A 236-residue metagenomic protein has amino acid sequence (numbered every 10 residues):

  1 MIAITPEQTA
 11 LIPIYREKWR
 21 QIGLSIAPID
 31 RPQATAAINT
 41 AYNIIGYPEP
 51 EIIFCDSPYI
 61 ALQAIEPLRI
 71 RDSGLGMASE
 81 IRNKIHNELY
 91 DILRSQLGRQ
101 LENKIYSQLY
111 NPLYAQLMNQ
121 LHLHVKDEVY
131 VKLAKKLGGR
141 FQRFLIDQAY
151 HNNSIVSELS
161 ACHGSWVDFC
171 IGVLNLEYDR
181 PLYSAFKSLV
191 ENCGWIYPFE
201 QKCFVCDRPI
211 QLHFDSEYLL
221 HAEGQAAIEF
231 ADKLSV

Functional and structural regions predicted by a protein language model:
M1-V236: Short, glycine-biased loop/turn motifs at secondary-structure junctions and in low-complexity Ser/Thr/Pro-rich termini
